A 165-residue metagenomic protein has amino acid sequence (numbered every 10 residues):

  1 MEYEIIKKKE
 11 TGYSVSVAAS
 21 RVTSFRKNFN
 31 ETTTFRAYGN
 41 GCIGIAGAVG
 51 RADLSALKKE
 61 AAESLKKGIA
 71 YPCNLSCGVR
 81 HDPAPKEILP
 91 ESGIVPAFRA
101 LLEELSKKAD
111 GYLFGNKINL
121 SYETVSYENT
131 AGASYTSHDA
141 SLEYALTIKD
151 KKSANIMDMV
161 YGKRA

Functional and structural regions predicted by a protein language model:
M1-A165: Active-site bordering "gate/hinge" segments that shape substrate access to catalytic or cofactor-binding pockets
